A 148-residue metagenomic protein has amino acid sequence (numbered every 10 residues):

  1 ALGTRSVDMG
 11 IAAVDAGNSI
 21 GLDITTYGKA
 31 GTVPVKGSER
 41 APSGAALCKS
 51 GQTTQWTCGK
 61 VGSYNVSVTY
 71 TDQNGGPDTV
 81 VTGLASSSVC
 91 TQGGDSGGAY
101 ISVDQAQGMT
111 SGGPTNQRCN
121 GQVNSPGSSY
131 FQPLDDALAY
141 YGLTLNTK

Functional and structural regions predicted by a protein language model:
A1-T69, I101-V103, Q107, S111 (+1 more regions): Serine endopeptidase catalytic core focused on the charge-relay Asp
Y27, P34, L84-S88, Q132: Generic hydrophobic-segment detector
K29-T32, P77, C119-P126: Surface-exposed intrinsically disordered loops and tails
C58, G97, D135-L138: Extracytoplasmic/secreted envelope proteins and their assembly/folding machinery, especially bacterial periplasmic
K60-S87: Helical hairpin unit composed of two closely spaced alpha helices linked by a short loop
T79-N116: C-terminal soluble interaction/assembly domains
S102-K148: C-terminal subregion of chymotrypsin/trypsin-like serine protease catalytic domains
